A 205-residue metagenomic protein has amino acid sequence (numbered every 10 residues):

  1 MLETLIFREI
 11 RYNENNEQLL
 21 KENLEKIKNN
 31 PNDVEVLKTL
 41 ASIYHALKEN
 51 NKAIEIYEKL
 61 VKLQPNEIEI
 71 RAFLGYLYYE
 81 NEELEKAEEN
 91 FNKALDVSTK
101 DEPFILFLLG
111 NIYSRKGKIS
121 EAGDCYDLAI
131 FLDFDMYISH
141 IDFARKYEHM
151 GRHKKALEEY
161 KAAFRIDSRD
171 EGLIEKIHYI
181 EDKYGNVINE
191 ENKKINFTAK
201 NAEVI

Functional and structural regions predicted by a protein language model:
E25-N29, E58-K62, N92-V97, D127-F131 (+1 more regions): Conserved structural position within tetratricopeptide repeats
P31, P65, T99-K100, F134 (+1 more regions): Short coil turns that delineate tetratricopeptide repeat
V34-E35, I68-E69, E102-F104, Y137-I138 (+1 more regions): Helix-start (N-cap) detector for alpha-helical repeat units in TPR-like alpha-solenoids, especially tetratricopeptide
T39, F73, F107-L108, D142 (+1 more regions): Canonical tetratricopeptide repeat
H45, Y79, N111-S114, E148: Position-specific recognition of the canonical hydrophobic site in helix A of tetratricopeptide repeat
